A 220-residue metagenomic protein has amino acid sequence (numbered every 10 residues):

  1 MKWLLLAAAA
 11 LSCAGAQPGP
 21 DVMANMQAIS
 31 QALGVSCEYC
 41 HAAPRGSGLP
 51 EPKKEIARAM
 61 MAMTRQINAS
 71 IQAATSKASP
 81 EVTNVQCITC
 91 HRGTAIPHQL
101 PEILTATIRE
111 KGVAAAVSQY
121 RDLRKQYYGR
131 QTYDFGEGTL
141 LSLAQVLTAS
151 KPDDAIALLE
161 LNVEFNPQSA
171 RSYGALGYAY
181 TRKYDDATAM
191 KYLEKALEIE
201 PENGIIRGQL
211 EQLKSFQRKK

Functional and structural regions predicted by a protein language model:
G15-L141, Q145-A149, Q168, E202: Sequence context surrounding c-type heme c attachment/ligation sites in exported
Q145-V146, Y178, Q212: Residue-level recognition of tetratricopeptide repeat
A149-S150, K183, Q217: Structural motif corresponding to the intra-repeat A-B loop/turn of tetratricopeptide repeats
